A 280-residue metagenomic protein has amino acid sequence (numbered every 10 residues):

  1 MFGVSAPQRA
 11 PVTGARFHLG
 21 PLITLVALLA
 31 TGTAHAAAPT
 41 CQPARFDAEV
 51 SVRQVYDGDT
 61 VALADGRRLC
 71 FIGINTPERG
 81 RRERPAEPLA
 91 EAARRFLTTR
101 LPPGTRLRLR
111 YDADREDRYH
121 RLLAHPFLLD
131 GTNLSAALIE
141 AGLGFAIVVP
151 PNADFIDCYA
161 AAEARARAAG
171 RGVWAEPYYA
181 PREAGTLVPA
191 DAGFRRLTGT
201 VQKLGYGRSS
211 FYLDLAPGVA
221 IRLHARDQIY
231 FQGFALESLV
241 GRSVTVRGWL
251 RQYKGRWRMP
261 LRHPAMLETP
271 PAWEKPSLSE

Functional and structural regions predicted by a protein language model:
M1-V4, V12, I23-V26: Short hydrophobic transmembrane-like helices used for membrane targeting/insertion
F2-P7, H18, G32-E280: Small beta-barrel nucleic-acid-binding modules, primarily SNase/OB-fold domains and secondarily Tudor-like barrels
A15: Catalytic machinery of carbohydrate-active enzymes, primarily nucleotide-sugar-dependent glycosyltransferases
G20-G32: Bacterial N-terminal signal peptides
